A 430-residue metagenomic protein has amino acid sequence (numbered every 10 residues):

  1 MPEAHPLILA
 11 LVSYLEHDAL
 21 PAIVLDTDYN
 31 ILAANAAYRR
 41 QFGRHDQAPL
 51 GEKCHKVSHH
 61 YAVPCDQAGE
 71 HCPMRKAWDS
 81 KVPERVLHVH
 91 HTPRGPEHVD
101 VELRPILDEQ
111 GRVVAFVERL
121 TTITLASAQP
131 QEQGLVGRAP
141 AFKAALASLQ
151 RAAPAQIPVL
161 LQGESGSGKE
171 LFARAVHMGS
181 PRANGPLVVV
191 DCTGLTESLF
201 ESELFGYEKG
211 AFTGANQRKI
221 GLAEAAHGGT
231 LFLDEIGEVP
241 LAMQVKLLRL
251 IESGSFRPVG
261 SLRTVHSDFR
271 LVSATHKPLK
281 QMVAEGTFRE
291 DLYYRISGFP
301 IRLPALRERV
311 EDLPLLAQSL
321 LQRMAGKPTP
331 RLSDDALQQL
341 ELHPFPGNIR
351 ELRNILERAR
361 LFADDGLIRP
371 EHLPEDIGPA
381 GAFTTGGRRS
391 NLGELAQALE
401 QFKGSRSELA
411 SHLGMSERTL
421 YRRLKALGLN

Functional and structural regions predicted by a protein language model:
M1-A4, A34, R39-F42, H91 (+2 more regions): Bacterial C-terminal helix-turn-helix
P2-G43, P154: Sensory modules in modular signal-transduction proteins
Y38-L50, P328: PAS/PAS-like sensory domain cap-loop motif
Q47, E52-H91: Terminal output helix/cap of sensory domains in signal transduction proteins
P105-K143: Sensory coupling linkers of modular signal transduction proteins
S148-G214, E224-P240, A305-V310, I355: Conserved post-Walker A coupling segment in P-loop NTPases
R182-G185, G260-R270, P278-G381, Q397-K403: Nucleotide-binding/hydrolysis machinery
R218-G228, F232, P240-K246, R257-H276 (+1 more regions): AAA+/SF3 P-loop NTPase mechanochemical coupling elements
